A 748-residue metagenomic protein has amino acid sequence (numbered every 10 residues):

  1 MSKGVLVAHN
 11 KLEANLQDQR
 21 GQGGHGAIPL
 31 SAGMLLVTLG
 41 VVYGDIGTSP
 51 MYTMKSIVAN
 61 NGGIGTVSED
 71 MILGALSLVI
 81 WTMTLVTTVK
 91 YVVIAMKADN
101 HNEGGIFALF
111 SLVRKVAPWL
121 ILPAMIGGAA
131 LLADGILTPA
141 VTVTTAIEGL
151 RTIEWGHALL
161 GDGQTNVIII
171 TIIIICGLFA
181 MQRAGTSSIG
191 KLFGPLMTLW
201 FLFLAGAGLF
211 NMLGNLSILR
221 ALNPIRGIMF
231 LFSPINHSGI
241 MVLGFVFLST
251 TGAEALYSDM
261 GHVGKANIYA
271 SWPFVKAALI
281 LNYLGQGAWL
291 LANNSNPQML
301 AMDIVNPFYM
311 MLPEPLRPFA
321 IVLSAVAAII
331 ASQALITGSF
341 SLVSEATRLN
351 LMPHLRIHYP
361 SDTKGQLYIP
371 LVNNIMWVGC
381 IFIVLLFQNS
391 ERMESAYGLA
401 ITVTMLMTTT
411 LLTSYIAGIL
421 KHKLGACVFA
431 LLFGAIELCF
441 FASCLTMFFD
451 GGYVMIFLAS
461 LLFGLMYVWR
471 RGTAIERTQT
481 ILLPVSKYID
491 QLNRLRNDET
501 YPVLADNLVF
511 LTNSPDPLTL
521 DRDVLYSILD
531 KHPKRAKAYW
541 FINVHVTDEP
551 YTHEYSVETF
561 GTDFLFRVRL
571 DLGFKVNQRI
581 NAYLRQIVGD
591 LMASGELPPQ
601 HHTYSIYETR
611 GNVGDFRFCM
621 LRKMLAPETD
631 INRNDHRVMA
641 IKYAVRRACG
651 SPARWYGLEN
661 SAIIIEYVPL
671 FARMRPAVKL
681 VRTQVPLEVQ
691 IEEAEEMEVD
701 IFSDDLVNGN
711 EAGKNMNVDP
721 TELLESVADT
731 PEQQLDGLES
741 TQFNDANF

Functional and structural regions predicted by a protein language model:
S2-F748: The structured alpha-helical core of multi-pass membrane proteins
